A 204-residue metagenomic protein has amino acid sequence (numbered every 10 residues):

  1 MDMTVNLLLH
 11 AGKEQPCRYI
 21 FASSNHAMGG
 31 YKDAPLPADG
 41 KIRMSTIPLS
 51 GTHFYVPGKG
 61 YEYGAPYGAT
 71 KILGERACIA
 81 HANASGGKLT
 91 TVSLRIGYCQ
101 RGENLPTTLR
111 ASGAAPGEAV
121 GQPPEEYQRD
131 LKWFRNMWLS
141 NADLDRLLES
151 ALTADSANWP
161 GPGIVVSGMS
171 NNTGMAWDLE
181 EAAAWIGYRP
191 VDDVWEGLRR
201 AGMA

Functional and structural regions predicted by a protein language model:
M3, L7, A11, A77-C78 (+2 more regions): Hydrophobic positions on the long internal alpha-helix of Rossmann-like NAD(P)-dependent oxidoreductase domains
V5-G64: Conserved Rossmann-fold NAD(P)-dependent oxidoreductase catalytic core, especially the SDR/UDP-sugar
I20, V92-L94, G168: Hydrophobic structural elements of the Rossmann-like NAD(P)H-binding subdomain that define the short-chain
G60, E75-G102: Conserved beta-loop-beta element that borders a ligand/cofactor-binding pocket
P66, T70-L73: Active-site helix of classical SDR
I79, C99-G102, T107, S112-R129 (+1 more regions): Alpha-helical substrate-binding/gating segment
P162-R189, A204: Conserved C-terminal active-site "lid" loop/helix of NAD(P)H-dependent oxidoreductases that clamps the redox cofactor
V194-A204: Amphipathic terminal alpha-helices
